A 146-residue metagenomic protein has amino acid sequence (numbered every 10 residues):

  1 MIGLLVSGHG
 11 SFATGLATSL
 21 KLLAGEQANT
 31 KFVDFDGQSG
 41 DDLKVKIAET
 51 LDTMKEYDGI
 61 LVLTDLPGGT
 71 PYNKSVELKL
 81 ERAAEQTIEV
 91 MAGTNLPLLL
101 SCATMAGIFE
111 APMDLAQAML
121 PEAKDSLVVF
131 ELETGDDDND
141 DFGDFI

Functional and structural regions predicted by a protein language model:
M1-I146: N-terminal loops that bind phosphate or other acidic moieties and the adjacent beta-alpha structural core
